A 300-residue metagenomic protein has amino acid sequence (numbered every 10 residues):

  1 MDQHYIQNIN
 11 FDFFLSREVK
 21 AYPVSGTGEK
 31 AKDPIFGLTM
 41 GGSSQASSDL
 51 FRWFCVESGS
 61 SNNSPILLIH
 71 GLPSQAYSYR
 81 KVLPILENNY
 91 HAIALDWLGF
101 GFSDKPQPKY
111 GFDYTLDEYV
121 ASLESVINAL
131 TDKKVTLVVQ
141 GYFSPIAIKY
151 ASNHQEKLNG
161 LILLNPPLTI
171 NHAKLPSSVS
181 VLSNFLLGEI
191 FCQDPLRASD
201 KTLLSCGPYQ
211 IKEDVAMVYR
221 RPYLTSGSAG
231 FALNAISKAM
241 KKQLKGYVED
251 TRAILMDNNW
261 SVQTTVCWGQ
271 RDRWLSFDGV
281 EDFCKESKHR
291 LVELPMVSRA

Functional and structural regions predicted by a protein language model:
V19-Y22, E29-S60, A94-V138: Active-site loop/oxyanion-hole signature of alpha/beta-hydrolase fold enzymes
S44-Q45, Q193-N258: Conserved alpha/beta-hydrolase catalytic His-Asp/Glu region
S60-S61, A229-S287, E293-P295: Conserved serine/cysteine hydrolase catalytic core
N62-N63, P73-K81, A92: Serine-hydrolase catalytic-loop signature spanning alpha/beta hydrolases and amidase-signature enzymes
L67-G71, Q140, W268: The conserved beta1-alpha1 loop
S78-R80, S103-Y110, H172-L175, F277-D278: Conserved catalytic-core motifs of eukaryotic protein kinase domains, centered on the activation segment
I85, N89-H91, A129-S177: Conserved hydrolase catalytic core segment
M296-A300: Histidine-bearing beta->alpha loop at or near hydrolase active sites
